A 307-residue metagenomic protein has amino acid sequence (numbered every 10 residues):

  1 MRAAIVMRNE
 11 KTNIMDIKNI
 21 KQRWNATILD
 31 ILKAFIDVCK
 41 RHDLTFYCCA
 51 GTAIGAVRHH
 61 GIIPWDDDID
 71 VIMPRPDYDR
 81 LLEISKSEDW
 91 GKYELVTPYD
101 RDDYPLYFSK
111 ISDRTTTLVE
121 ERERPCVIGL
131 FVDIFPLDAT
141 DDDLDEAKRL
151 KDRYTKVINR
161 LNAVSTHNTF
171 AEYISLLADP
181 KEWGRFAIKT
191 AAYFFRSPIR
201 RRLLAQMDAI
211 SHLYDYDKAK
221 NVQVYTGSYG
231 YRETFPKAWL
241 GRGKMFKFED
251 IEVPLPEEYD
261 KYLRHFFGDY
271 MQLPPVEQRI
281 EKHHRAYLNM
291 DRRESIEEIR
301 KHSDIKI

Functional and structural regions predicted by a protein language model:
M1-R2, M15: Accessible peptide chain termini
A3-V6, E10: Acidic, Ala/Val/Gly-enriched low-complexity intrinsically disordered segments
T12, D16-K40, L82-D142, R160-G268 (+1 more regions): Conserved catalytic core of two-metal-ion nucleotidyltransferases
I36-I69, M73, Y78-D79, A238 (+1 more regions): Active-site nucleotide-donor binding segment shared across nucleotidyl transfer reactions
D143-R149: A short secondary-structure junction signal
K151-T155: Short, His- and charge-rich active-site/binding loops that engage polyanionic ligands
